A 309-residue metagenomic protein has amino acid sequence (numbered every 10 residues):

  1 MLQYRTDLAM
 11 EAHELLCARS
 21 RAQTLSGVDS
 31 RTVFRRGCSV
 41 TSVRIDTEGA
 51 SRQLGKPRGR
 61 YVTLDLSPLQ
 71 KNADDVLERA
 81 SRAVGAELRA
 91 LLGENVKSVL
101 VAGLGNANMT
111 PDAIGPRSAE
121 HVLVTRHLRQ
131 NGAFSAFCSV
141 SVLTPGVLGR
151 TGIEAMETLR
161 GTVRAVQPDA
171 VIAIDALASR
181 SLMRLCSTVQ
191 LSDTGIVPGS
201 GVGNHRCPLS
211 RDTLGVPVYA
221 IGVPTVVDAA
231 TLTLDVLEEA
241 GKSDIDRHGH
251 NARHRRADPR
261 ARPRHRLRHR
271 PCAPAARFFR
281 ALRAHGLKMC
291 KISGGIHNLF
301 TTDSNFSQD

Functional and structural regions predicted by a protein language model:
M1-R58: N-terminal amphipathic/basic leader segments beginning at the initiator methionine
G49-E94: An N-terminal, well-structured beta->alpha segment
G59, D75, R79, A83 (+5 more regions): Conserved active-site and cofactor/substrate-binding residues in soluble primary-metabolism enzymes
T63-S67, S98-M109, V142-G146: Short glycine-rich or small-residue beta-strand-to-loop segments that form or flank ligand, phosphate, metal/Fe-S
L104-D112, G149, A176-R180: Gly/Ser/Thr-rich loops at beta-strand to alpha-helix junctions that form or flank small-molecule/cofactor-binding
N106-C138, V142: Glycine-rich phosphate/diphosphate-binding loop of Rossmann-like nucleotide-binding domains
S135-V163, Q167: A structural-propensity feature for long, helix-poor, extended segments
L143-T144, E157, A173-G286, C290 (+2 more regions): A structural signal for small-residue-enriched, beta-sheet-centric alpha/beta enzyme cores and oligomeric scaffold folds
